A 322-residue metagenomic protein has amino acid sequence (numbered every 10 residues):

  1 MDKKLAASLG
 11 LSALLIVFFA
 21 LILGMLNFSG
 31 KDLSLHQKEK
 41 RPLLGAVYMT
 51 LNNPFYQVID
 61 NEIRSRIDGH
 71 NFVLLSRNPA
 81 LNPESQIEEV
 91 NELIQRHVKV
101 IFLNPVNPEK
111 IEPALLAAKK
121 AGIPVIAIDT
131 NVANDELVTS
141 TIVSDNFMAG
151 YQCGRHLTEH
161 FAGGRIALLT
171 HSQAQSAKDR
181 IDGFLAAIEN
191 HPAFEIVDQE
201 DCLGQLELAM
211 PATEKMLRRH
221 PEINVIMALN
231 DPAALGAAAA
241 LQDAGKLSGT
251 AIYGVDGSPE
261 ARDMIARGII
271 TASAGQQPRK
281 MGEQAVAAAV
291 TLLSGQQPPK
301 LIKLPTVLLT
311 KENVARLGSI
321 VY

Functional and structural regions predicted by a protein language model:
G10-A13, I22-D32, A187-I188, K280-Y322: Hinge/cleft segment of the Venus flytrap/periplasmic-binding protein
L43-E62, R66, H70, L75-E88 (+5 more regions): Extracytoplasmic "Venus flytrap"
L44, Y48, I63, Y151-F194 (+3 more regions): An alpha-beta-alpha
F55-F72, A149-C153, S176-F194, L208 (+3 more regions): Short, solvent-exposed amphipathic alpha-helices that sit in or adjacent to ligand/effector-binding or catalytic
S76, A133-H156, L168-H171, Q199 (+1 more regions): Short beta-strand elements at the ligand-binding edges of bilobed clamshell
Q86, I142-I166, K178, L208-M210 (+2 more regions): Hydrophobic alpha-helical segments within soluble ligand-binding/sensing domains
P105-A118, F184, D198, L203-R262: Hydrophobic alpha-helical
P108-M148, E159, S258-A266, G318: Flexible loop/hinge segments that line or gate small-molecule binding clefts
